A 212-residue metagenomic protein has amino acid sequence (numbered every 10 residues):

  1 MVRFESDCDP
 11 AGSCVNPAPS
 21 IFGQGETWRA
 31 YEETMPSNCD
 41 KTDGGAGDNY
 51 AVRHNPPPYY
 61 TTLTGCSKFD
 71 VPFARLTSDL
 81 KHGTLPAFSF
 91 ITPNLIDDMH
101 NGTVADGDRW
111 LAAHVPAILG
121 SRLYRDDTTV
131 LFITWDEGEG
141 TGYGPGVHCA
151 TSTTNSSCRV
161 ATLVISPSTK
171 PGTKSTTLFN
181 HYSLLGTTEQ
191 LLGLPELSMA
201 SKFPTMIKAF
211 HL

Functional and structural regions predicted by a protein language model:
M1-L212: N-terminal pro-sequences and low-complexity stem/linker regions of secreted or lumenal proteins
